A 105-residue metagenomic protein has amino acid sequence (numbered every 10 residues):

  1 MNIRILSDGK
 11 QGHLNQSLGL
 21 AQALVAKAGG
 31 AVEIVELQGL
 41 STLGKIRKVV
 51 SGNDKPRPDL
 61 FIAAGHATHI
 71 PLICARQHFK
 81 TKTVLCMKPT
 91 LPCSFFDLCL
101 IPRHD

Functional and structural regions predicted by a protein language model:
M1-R4: Extreme N-terminal starter segment of soluble prokaryotic enzymes
L6, K10-D105: Active-site and donor-binding regions of nucleotide-sugar-utilizing enzymes
